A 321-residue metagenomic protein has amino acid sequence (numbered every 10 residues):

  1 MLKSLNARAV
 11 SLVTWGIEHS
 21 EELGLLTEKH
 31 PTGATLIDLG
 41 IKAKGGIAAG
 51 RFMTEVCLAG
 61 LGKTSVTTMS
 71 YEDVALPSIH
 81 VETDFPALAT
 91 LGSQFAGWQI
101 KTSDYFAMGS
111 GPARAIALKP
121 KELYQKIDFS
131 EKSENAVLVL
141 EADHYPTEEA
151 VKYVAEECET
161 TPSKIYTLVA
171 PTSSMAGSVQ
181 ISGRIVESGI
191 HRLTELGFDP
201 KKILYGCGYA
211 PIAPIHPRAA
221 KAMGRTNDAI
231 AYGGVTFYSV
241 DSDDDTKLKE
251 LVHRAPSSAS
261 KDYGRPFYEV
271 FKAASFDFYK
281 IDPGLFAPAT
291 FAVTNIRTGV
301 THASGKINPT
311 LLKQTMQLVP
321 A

Functional and structural regions predicted by a protein language model:
M1-C158, S163-E187, H191, E195-A321: Anaerobic metallocofactor- and corrinoid-dependent redox/one-carbon enzyme cores, especially those from methanogenesis
